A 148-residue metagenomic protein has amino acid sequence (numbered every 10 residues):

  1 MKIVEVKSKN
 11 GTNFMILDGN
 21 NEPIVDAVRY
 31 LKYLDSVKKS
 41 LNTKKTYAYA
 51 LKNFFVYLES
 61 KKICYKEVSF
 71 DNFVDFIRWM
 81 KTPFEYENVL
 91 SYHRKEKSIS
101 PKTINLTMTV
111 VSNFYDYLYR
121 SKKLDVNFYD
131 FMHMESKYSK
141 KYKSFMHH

Functional and structural regions predicted by a protein language model:
M1-L41, K45-V56: Basic/aromatic DNA-contact patch characteristic of tyrosine site-specific recombinases
A27-N42, K52-F145: N-terminal core-binding DNA-recognition domain of tyrosine recombinases/integrases
